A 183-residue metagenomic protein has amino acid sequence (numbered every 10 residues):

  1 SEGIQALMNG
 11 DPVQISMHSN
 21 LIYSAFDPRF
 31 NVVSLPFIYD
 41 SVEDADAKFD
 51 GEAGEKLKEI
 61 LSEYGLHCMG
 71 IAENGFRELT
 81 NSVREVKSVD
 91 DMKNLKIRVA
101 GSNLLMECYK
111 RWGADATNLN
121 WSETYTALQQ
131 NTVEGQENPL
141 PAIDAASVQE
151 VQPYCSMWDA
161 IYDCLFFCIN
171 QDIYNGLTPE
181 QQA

Functional and structural regions predicted by a protein language model:
S1-D44, A53, E59-A183: N-terminal secretory/targeting leader peptides
